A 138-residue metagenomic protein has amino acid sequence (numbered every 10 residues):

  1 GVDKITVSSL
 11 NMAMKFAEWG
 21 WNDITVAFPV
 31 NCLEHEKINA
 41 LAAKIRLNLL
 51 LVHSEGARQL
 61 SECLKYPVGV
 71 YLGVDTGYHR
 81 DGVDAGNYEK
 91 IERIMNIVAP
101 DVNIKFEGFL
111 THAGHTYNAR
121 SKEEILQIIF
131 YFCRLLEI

Functional and structural regions predicted by a protein language model:
G1-A119: Active-site-proximal beta-alpha core segment in soluble small-molecule metabolic enzymes
K122-I128: Short glycine/threonine-rich loop-to-helix capping motif typified by GTGT followed within a few residues by an Asp-Pro
I128-I138: Anionic-ligand-binding alpha/beta catalytic cores of soluble enzymes and soluble regulatory domains that recognize
